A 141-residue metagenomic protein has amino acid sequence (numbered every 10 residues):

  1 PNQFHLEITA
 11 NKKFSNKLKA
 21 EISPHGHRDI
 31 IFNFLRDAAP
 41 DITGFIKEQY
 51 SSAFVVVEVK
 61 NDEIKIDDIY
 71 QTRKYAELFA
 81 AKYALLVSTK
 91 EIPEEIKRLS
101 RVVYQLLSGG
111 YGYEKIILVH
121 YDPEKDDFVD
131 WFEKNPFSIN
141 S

Functional and structural regions predicted by a protein language model:
N2-A53, I64, D126-S138: Active-site metal-binding core of divalent-cation-utilizing nuclease and nuclease-like domains
D29, Q71-T72: A generic local structural motif
D41, Y70-Q71: Well-ordered alpha-helical segments embedded in enzymatic catalytic cores
K47, A76-E77: N-terminal cationic-hydrophobic initiation segments that often serve targeting/anchoring roles
V56-V59: Transmembrane beta-strand segments that form the barrel wall of outer-membrane beta-barrel proteins
E63-I64, D68, E77-P123: Nucleic-acid nuclease catalytic cores
